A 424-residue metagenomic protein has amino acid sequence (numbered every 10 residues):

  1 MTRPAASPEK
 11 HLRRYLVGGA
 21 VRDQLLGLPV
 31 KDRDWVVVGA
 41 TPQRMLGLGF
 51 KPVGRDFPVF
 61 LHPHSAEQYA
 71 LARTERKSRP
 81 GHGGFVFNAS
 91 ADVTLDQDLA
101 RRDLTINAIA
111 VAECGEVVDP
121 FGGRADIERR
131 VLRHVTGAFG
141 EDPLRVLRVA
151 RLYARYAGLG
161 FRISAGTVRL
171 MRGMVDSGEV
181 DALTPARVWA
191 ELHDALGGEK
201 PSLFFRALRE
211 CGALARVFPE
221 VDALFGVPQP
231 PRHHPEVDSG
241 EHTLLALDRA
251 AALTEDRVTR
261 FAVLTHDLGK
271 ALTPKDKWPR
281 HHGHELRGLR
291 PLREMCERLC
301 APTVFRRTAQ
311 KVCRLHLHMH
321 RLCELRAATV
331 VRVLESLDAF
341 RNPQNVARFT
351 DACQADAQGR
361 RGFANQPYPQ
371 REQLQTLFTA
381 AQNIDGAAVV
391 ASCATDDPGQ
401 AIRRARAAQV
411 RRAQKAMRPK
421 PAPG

Functional and structural regions predicted by a protein language model:
M1-G424: Catalytic cores of the polymerase beta-like nucleotidyltransferase superfamily and closely associated nucleotide
